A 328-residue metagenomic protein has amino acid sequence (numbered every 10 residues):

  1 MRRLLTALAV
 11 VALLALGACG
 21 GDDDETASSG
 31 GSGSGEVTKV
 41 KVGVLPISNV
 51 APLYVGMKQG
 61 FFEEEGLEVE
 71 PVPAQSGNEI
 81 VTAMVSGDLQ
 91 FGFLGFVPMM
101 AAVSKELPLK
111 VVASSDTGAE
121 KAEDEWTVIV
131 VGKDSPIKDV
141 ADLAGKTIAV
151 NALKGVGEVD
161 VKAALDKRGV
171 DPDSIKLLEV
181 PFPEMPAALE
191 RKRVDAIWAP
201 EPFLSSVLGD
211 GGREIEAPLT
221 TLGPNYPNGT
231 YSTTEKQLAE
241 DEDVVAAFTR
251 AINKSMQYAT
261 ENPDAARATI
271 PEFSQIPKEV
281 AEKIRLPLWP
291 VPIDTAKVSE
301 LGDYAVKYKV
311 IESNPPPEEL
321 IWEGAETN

Functional and structural regions predicted by a protein language model:
M1-L8: Bacterial N-terminal signal peptides that target proteins for export
L14-A18: C-terminal motif of bacterial Sec signal peptides marking the signal peptidase cleavage site
G20-D23: Bacterial signal peptide processing site
G33-R168, E179, D195, N225: Short, glycine-/small- and polar/acidic-enriched structural segments that line small-molecule recognition paths
E64, G118-A122, T220-G223, P290-D294 (+1 more regions): Short, solvent-exposed loop/beta-turn-alpha elements that line the ligand-binding surface or hinge of extracytoplasmic
V97, D173, L177-L178, P183-T269: Pocket-lining segment of extracytoplasmic ligand-binding domains
A239-V310: Secondary-structure end/capping motifs
A305-N328: Conserved C-terminal helix/tail region of periplasmic/extracytoplasmic solute-binding proteins
